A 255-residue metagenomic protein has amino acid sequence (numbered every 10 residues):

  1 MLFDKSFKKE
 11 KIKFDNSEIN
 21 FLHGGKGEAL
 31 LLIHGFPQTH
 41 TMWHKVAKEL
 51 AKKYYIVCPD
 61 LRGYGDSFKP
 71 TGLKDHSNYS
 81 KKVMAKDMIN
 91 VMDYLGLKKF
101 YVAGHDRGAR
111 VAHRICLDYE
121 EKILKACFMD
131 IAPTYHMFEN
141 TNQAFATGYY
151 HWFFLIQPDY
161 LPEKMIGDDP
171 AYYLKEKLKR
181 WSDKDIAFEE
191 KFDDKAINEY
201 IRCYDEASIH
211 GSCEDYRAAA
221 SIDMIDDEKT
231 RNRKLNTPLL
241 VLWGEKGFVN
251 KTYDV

Functional and structural regions predicted by a protein language model:
M1-E10, I19-F21, A29, Y64-A103 (+1 more regions): Flexible "cap/lid" subdomain of the alpha/beta-hydrolase fold that forms the substrate-access gate
L22-P70, V91: Conserved HGGG/HGGXW glycine-rich cap/lid loop of the alpha/beta-hydrolase fold
